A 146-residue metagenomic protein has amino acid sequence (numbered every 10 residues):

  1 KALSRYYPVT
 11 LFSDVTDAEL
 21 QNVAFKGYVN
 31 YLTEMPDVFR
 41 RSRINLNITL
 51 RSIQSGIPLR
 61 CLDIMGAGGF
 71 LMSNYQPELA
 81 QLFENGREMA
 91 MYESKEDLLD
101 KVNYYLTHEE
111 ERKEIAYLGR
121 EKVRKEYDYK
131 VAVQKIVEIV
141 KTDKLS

Functional and structural regions predicted by a protein language model:
K1-L62, G66, F70-L79, D143: Nucleotide-sugar donor-binding catalytic core of glycosyltransferases
T33-E34, D97-D100: Short acidic active-site motifs
N85-G86: Glycine-centered loop/turn motifs
M89-K95, Y105-E109: Conserved acidic donor-binding segment of nucleotide-sugar-dependent glycosyltransferases
E111-K125, K135: A short, well-ordered alpha-helix in the C-terminal region of glycosyltransferases
Y129-S146: C-terminal alpha-helical cap of glycosyltransferases
